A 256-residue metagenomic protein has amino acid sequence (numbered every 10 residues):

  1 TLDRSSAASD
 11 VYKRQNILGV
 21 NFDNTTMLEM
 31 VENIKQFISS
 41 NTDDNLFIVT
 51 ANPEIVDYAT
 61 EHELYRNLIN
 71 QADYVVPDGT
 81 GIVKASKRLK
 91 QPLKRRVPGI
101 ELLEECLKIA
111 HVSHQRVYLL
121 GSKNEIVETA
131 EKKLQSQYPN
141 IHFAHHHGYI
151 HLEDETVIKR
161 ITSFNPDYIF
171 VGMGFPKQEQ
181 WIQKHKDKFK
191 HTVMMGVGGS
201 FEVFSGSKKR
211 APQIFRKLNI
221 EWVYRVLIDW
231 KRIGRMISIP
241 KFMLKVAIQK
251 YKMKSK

Functional and structural regions predicted by a protein language model:
T1-Y12: Single conserved hydrophobic/aromatic residue that forms the stacking wall/gate of nucleotide- or nucleobase-binding
K13-E61: N- or domain-start disorder-to-order transition segments that initiate the globular core
N52-V56, M173-Q178, S200: Short glycine-rich anion-binding loops that position phosphate/pyrophosphate groups of nucleotides and phosphorylated
N67-A85: Active-site cofactor/substrate anionic-group-binding motifs, chiefly glycine- and Lys/Arg-rich phosphate-binding loops
G81-S86, R210-K256: A transmembrane-helix-recognition feature enriched in membrane-embedded lipid enzymes and envelope glyco-/phospholipid
V83-R160, F164: Conserved beta-alpha
G148-L152, T192-I228: Short, flexible loop segments at boundaries between secondary-structure elements
N165-F175, H191: Proline-aspartate-enriched helix->loop->beta-strand connector
